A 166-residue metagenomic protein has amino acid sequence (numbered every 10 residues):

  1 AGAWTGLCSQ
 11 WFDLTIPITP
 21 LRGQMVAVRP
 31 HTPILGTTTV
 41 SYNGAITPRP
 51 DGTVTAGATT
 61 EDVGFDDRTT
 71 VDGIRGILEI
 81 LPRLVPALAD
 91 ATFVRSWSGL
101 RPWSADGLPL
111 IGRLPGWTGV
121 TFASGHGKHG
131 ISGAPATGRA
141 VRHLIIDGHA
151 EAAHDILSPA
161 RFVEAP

Functional and structural regions predicted by a protein language model:
A1-T118: Active-site substrate-recognition segment that forms the wall of the catalytic cavity or substrate channel
V85-P166: C-terminal catalytic lobe of FAD-dependent flavoproteins
